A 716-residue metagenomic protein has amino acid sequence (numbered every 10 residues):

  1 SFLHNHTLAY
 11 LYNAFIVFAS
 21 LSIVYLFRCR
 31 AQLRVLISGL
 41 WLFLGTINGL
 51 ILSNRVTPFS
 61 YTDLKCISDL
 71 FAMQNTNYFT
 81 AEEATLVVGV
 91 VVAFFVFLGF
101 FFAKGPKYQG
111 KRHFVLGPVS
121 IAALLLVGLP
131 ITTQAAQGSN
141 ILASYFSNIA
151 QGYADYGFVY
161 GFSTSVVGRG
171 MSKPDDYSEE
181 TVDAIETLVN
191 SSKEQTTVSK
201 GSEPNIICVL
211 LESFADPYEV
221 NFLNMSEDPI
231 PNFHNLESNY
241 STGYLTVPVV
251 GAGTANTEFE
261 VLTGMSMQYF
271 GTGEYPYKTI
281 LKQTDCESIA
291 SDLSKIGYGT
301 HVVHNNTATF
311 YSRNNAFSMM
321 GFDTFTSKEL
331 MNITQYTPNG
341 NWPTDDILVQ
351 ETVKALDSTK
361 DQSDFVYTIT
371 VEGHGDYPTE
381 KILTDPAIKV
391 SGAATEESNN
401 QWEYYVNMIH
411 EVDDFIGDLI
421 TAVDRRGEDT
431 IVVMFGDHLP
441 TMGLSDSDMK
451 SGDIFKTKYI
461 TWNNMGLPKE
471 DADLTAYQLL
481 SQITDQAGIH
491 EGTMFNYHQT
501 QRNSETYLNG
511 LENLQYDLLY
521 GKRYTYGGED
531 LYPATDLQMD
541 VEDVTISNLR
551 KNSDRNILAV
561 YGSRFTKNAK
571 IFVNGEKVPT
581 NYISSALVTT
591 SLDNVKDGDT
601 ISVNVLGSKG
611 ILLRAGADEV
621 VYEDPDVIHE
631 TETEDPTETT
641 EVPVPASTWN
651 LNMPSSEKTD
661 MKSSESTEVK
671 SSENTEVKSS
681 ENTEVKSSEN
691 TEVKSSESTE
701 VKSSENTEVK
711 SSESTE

Functional and structural regions predicted by a protein language model:
S1-G152, G598-T600: Transmembrane and membrane-interface helices of multi-pass, inner-membrane envelope-modifying transferases
L64-I67, D155-V159, V182, I230 (+2 more regions): Alpha-helix initiation and N-capping motif
L70, I206-L211: Residue-level preference for non-acidic, small/hydrophobic
I131-C208: Membrane-interface segments at or immediately adjacent to transmembrane helices that form the boundary between
E194-K200, L211, D216-L651, S655-S656 (+2 more regions): Solvent-exposed soluble domains appended to multi-pass membrane proteins
S655-T715: Long, intrinsically disordered low-complexity tandem-repeat segments
